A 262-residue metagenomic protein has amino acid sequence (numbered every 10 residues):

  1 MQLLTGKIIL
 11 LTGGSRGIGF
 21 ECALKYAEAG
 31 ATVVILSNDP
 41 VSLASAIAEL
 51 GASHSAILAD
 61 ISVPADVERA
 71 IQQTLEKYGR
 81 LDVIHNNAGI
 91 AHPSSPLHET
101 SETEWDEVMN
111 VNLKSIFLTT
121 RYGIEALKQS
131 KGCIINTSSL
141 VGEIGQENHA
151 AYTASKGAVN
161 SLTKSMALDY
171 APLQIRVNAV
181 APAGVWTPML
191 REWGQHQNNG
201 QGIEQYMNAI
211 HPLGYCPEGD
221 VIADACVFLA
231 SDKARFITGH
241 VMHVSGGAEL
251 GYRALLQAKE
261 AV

Functional and structural regions predicted by a protein language model:
S15-G17: Conserved glycine-rich cofactor-binding loop
A91-S94, T238-V262: Short C-terminal tail/terminal secondary-structure segment of NAD(P)H-dependent dehydrogenase/reductase domains
S95-L97, E104-E107, M207: Substrate-binding pocket helix/loop in short-chain dehydrogenase/reductase
T120, S155, T163: Active-site helix of classical SDR
E125, L168-P172, R235: Alpha-helical segment proximal to the catalytic Tyr-Lys
S139: Residue(s) in the substrate-gating loop at a strand-loop-helix junction that position the organic substrate next
A179, T187, Q201-K233, I237 (+1 more regions): C-terminal helical subdomain
